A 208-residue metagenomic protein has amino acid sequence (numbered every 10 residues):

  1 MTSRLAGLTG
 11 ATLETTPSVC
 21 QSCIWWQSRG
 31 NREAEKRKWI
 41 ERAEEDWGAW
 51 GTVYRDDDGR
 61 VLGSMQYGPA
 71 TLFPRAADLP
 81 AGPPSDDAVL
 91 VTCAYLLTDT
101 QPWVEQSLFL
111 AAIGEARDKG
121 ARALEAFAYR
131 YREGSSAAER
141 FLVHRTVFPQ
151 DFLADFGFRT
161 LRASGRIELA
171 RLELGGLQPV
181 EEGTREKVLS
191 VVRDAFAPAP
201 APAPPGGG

Functional and structural regions predicted by a protein language model:
M1-V53, V61, M65, R122-G208: Terminal substrate-recognition subdomain of acyl/acetyltransferases
P17, P69, P74, P80-P84 (+2 more regions): Proline-rich intrinsically disordered, low-complexity coils
G30, R42, D46, R55-C93 (+2 more regions): Conserved acyl-donor/pantetheine-binding loop and adjacent beta-alpha core of acyl/acetyltransferases and related
E35, L72, L90-C93, E105 (+2 more regions): Generic alpha-helix detector with strongest preference for long hydrophobic helices that associate with membranes
G63, D87, V104-L108, A112 (+1 more regions): Amphipathic alpha-helical interface surfaces
A70, D99, E173-L177: Generic structural motif
S85-A88, G120, S164: A short, structural micro-pattern
L96, T100-D118: Conserved acetyl-CoA-binding loop-helix of GNAT-fold acetyltransferases
